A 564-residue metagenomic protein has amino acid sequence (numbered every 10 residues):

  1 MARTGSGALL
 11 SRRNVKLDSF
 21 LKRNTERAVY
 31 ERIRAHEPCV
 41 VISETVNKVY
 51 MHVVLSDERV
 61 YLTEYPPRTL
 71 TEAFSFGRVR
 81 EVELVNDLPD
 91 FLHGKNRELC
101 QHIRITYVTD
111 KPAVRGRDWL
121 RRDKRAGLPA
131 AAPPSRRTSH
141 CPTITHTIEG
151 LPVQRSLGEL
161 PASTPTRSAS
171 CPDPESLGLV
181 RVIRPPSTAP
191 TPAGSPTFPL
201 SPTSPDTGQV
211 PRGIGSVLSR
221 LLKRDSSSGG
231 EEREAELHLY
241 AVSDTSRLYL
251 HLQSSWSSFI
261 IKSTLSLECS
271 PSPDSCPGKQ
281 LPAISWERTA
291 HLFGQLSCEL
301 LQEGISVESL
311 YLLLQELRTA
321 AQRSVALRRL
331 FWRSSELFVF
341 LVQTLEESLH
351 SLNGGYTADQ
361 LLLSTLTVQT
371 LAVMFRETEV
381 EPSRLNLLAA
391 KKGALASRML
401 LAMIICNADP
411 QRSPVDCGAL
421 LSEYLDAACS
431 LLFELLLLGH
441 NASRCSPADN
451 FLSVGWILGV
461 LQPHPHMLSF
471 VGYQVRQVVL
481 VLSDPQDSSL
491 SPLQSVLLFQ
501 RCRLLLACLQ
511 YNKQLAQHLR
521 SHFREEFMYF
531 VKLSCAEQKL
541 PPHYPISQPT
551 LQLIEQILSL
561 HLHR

Functional and structural regions predicted by a protein language model:
M1-H52: Anionic N-terminal interaction surfaces
L9-K16, L84, L99-R115, R121-R564: Extended alpha-helical scaffold regions
K48-T63: Conserved beta-hairpin
V60, A73-D90: Phosphoinositide-dependent membrane-docking surfaces
T63-E64, T106: Beta-strand residues in well-ordered beta-sheet regions across diverse protein folds
E64-Y65, V342: A short acidic (Asp/Glu
P67-L70: Short, surface-exposed beta-strand-loop junctions and turns on beta-sheet-rich folds
F91-N96: Intrinsically disordered, low-complexity linker and terminal regions at domain boundaries
